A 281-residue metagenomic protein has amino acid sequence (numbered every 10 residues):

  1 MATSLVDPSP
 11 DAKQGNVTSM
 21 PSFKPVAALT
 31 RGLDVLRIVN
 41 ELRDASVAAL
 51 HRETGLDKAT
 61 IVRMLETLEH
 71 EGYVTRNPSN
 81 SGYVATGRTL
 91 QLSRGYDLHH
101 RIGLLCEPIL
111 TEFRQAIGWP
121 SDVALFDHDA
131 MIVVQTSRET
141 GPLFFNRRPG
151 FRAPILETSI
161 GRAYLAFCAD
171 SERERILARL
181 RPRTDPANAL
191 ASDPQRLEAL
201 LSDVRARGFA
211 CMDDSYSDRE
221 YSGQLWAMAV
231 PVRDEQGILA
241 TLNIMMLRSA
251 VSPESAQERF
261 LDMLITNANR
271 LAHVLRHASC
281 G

Functional and structural regions predicted by a protein language model:
A2-D7, D11, F145-Y221: Short, solvent-exposed recognition segments
A2-L104, T111, N269, H273 (+1 more regions): N-terminal helix-turn-helix
P78, T136-R138, S215, N243-I244: Short clusters of small/polar residues that mark proteolytic maturation junctions
V84-R181: Amphipathic alpha-helical effector-binding/dimerization core of metabolite-sensing transcriptional regulators
R175, R181-T184, A268-G281: Cysteine/selenocysteine-centered motifs that mediate thiol-based redox chemistry or coordinate metal-sulfur cofactors
L190, P194-R270: Extended hydrophobic
